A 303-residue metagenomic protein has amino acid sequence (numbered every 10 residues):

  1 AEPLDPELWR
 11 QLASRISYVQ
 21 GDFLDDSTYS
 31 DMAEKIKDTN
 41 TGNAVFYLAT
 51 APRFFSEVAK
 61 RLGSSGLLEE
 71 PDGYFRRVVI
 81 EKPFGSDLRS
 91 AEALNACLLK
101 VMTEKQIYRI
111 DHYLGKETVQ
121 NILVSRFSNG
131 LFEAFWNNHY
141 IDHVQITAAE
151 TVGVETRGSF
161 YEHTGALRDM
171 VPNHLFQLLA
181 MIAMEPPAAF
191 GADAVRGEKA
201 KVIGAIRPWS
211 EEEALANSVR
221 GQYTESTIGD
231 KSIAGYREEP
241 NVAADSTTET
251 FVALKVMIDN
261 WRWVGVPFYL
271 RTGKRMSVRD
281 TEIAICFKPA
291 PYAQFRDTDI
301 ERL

Functional and structural regions predicted by a protein language model:
A1-I80, F84-L303: Secretory/organelle targeting and membrane-embedding segments
